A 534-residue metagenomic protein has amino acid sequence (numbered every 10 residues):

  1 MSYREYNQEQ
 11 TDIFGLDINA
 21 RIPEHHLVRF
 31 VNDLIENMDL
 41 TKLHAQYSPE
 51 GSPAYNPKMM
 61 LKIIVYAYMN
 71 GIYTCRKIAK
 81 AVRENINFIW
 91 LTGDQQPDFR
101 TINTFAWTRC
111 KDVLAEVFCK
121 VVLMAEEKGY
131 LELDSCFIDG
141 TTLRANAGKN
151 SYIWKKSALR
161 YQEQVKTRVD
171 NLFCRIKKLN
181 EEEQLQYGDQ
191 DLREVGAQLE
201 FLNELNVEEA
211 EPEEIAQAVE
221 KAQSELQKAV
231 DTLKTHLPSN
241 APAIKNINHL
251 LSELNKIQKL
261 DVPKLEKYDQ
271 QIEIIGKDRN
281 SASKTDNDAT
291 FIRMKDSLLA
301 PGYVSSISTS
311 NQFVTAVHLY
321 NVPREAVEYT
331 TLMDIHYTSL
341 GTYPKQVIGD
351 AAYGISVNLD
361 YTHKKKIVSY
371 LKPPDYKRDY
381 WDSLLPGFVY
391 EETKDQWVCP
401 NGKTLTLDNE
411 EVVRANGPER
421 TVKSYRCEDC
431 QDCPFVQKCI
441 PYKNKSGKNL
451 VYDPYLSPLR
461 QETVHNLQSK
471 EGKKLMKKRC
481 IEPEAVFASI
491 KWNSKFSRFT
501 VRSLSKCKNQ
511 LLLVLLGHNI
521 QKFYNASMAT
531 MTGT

Functional and structural regions predicted by a protein language model:
M1-R29: Hydrophobic alpha-helical membrane-insertion signals
Y3-E5, I64, G71-E84, Q95-T534: Anion-binding and metal-coordination hotspots
P23, G51-M59, N70, T74 (+2 more regions): Generic, well-ordered alpha-helical segments
E24-V65: Basic, short loop/linker segments at the boundary and entry of helix-turn-helix/winged-helix-like folds
F88-G93: Secretory-pathway/luminal and periplasmic proteins that interact with or process carbohydrate-rich
